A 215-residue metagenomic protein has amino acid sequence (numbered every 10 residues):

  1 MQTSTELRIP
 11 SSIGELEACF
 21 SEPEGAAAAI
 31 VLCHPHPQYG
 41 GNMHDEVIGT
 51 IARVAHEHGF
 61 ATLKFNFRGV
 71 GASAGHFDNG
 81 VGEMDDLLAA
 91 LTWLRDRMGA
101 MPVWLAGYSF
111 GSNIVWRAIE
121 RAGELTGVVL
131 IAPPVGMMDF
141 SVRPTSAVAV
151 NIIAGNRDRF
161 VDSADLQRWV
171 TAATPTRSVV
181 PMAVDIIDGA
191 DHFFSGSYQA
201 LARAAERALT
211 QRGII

Functional and structural regions predicted by a protein language model:
M1-A28: N-terminal cap/lid segment of alpha/beta-hydrolase-fold proteins
E24-K64: Short, surface-exposed "cap/lid" segments of acyl-processing enzymes
G75, A190-A202: Catalytic histidine-centered segment of alpha/beta-hydrolase-like enzymes
F77-R97: Alpha/beta-hydrolase active-site loop
A106-V115: Gly/Ala-rich beta-loop-alpha elbow adjacent to hydrolase catalytic centers
S146-A147, N151-A154, D158: Short beta-strand/loop motif that positions the catalytic acidic residue of the alpha/beta-hydrolase fold
N156-V161, H192-F193: Acidic catalytic loop of the alpha/beta-hydrolase fold
A172-F193: Catalytic histidine neighborhood in serine/cysteine hydrolases with alpha/beta-hydrolase-type architecture
